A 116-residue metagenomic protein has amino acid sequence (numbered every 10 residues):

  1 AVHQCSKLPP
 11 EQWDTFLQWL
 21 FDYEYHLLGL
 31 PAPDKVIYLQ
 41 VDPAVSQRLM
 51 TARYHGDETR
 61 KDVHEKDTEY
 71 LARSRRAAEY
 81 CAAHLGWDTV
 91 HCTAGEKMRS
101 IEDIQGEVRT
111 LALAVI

Functional and structural regions predicted by a protein language model:
A1-R76: A glycine- and Lys/Arg-enriched "phosphate-lid" helix/loop adjacent to the NTP-binding pocket of small-molecule kinases
A44-I116: NTP-dependent small-molecule kinase module
